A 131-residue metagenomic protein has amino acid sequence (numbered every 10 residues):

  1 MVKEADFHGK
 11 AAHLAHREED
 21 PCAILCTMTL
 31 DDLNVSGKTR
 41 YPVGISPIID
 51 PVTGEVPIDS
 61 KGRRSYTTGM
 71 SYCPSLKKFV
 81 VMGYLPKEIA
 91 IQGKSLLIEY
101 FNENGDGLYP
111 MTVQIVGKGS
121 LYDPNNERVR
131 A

Functional and structural regions predicted by a protein language model:
M1-A131: Conserved, structured C-terminal
